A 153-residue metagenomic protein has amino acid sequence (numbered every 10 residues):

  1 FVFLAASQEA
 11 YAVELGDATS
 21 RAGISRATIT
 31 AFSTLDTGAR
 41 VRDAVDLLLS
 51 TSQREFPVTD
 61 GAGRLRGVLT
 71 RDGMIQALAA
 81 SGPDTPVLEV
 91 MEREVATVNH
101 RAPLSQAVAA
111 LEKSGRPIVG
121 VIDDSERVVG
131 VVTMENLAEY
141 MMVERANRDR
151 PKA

Functional and structural regions predicted by a protein language model:
F1-G38, D46-L47, N147-A153: Membrane-interfacial segments at transmembrane helix termini in multi-pass membrane proteins
A18-I29, T37-A44, P83-M91, R101-A107: Short, structural beta-strand-to-alpha-helix junction motif
L35-Q53, V58-D60, L78-A79, T97-D124 (+1 more regions): The conserved cystathionine-beta-synthase
G63-R64, S125-R127: Short, glycine-anchored, charge-dense loop/turn motifs used at functional sites
R66-M74, V129-L137: Short hydrophobic beta-strand motif reused across regulatory alpha/beta modules
I75-Q76, E89: GAF sensory domains
V87-A96, H100, D149-A153: Short, solvent-exposed cationic patches
